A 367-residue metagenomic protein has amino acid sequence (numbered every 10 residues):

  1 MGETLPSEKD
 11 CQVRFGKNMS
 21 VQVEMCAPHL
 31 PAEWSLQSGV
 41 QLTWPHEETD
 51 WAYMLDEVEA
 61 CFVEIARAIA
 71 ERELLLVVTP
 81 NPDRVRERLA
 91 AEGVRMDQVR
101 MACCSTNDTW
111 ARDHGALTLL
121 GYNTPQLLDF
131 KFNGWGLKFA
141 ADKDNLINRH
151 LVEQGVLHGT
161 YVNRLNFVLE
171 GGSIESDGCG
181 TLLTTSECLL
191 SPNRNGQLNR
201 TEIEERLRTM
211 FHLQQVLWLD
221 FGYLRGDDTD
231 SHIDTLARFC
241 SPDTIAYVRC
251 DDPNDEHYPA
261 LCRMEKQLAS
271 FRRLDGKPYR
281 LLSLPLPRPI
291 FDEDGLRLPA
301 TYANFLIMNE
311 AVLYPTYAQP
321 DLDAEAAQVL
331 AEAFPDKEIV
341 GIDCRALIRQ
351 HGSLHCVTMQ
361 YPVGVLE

Functional and structural regions predicted by a protein language model:
F15-E367: The feature marks the mature, well-folded catalytic cores of soluble enzymes
